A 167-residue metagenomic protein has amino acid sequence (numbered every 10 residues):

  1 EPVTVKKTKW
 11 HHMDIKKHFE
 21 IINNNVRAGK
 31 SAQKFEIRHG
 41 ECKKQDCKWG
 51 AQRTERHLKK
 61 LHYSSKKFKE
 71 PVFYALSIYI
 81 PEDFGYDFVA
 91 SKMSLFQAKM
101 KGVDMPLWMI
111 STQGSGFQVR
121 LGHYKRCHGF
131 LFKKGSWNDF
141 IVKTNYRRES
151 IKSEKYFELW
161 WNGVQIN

Functional and structural regions predicted by a protein language model:
E1-N167: Low-complexity, Ser/Thr/Pro/Gly-rich disordered linker/stalk regions
